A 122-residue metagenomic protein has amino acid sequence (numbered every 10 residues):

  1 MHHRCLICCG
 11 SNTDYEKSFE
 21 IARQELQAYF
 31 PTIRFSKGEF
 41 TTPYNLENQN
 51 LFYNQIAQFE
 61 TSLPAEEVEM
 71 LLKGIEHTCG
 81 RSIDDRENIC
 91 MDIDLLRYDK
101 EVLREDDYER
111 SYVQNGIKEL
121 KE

Functional and structural regions predicted by a protein language model:
H2-L6: Extreme N-terminal starter segment of soluble prokaryotic enzymes
C9-S11, A57-L63, R97-K100: Short beta-strand-to-loop capping motifs
T13-Y15: Active-site-proximal N-terminal segment of extracellular/periplasmic enzymes that hydrolyze or transfer
K17-L63: Short, surface-exposed acidic-centric catalytic microdomains
Y44-Y53, E66-E69, G74-E122: Flexible, gly/pro- and Lys/Arg-enriched active-site loops
